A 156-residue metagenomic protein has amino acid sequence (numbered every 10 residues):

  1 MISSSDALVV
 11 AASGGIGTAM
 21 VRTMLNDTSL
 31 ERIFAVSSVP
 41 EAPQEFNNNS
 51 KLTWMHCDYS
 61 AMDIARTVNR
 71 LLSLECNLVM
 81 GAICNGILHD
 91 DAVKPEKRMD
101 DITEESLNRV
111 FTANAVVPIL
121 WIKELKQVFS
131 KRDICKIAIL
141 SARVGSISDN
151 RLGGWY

Functional and structural regions predicted by a protein language model:
A12-N26: N-terminal Rossmann NAD(P)H-binding glycine-rich loop of SDR-like oxidoreductase domains
L25-Q44: Conserved glycine-rich Rossmann-like NAD(P)H-binding loop of the short-chain dehydrogenase/reductase
D27, E75, E124-D133: A short helix-coil junction within the Rossmann-fold of NAD(P)-dependent oxidoreductases
N47-D63: Rossmann-fold cofactor-recognition segment
V68-N69, I122: Short-chain dehydrogenase/reductase
R70-D90: A glycine-rich helix->loop->beta "capping" turn within Rossmann-like NAD(P)(H)-dependent oxidoreductase domains
I87-D91, P95-A115, I119, I134-Y156: Catalytic loop of short-chain dehydrogenase/reductase
